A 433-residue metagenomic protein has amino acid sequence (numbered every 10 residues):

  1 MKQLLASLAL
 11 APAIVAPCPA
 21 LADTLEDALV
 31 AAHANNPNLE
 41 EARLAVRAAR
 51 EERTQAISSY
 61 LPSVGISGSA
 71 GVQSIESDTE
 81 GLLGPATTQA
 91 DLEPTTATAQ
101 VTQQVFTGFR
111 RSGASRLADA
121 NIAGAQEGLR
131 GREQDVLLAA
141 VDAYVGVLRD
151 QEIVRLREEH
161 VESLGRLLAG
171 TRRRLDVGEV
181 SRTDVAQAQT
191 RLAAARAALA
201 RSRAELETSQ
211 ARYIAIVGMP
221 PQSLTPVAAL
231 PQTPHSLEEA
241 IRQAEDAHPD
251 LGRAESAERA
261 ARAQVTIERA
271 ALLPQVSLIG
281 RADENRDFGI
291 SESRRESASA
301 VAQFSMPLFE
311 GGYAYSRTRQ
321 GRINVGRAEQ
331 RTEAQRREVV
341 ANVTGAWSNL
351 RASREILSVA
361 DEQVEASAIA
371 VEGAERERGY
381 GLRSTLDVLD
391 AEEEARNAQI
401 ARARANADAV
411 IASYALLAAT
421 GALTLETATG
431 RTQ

Functional and structural regions predicted by a protein language model:
A9-L10, A20: Cleavable N-terminal signal peptides
A20-S69, I75, Q104-V105, P220-R259 (+5 more regions): Bacterial Sec-pathway N-terminal export signals of envelope proteins
L21, S74, A401-Q433: Acidic, low-complexity, intrinsically disordered peripheral segments
T24, S63-S77, L82-R132, G252-Q335 (+3 more regions): Small/polar-residue-enriched beta-strand and adjacent coil segments characteristic of outer-membrane beta-barrel
D27, P94-T96, D142, Q187 (+2 more regions): Transmembrane beta-barrel architecture of outer-membrane proteins
R132-E245, A346-N349, S353, G373 (+1 more regions): Periplasmic alpha-helical coiled-coil/stalk elements that build and connect Gram-negative outer-membrane
L175-E179, R378-L382, A419: A short glycine-centered flexible hinge/capping loop motif at secondary-structure junctions
